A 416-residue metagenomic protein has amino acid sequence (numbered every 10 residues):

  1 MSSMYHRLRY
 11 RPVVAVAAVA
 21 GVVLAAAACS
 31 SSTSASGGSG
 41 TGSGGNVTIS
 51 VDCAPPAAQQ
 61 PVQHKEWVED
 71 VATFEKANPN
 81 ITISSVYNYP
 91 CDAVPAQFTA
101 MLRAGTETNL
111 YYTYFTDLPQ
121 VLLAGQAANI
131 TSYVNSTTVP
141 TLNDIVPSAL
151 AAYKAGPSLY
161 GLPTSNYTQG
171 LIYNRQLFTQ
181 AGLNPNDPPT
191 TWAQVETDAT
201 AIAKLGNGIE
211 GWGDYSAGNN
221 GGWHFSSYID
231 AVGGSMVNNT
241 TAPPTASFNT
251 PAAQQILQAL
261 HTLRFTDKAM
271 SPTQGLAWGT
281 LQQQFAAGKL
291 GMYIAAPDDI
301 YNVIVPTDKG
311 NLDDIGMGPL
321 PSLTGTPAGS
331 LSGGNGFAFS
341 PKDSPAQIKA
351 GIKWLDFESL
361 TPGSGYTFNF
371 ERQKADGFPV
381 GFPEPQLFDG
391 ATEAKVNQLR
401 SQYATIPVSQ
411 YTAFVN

Functional and structural regions predicted by a protein language model:
S2-Q120, S136-V139, P185, Q274 (+1 more regions): Conserved N-terminal structural module of periplasmic/extracytoplasmic solute-binding proteins
A35, A155-T164, Q169, T179 (+2 more regions): Extracytoplasmic/periplasmic solute-binding protein
Y87-Q97, T190-E196, T273-A286: Short helix-initiation/N-cap motifs at beta->coil->alpha
F115-G170, H224, Y228-A231, D314-G318: Hinge/lid segment of periplasmic solute-binding proteins
A128-I145, P188-T190, G211-S216, G234-Q255 (+4 more regions): Short, solvent-exposed loop/beta-turn-alpha elements that line the ligand-binding surface or hinge of extracytoplasmic
E196-T200, A242-Q274: Glycine-centered hinge/linker elements that transmit conformational signals in sensory and ligand-binding systems
H224-S227, A231, Q258-K353: Extracytoplasmic/periplasmic substrate-binding proteins
D298-N311, G325-N416: C-terminal lobe and pocket-closing loops of periplasmic/extracytoplasmic Venus-flytrap solute-binding proteins
